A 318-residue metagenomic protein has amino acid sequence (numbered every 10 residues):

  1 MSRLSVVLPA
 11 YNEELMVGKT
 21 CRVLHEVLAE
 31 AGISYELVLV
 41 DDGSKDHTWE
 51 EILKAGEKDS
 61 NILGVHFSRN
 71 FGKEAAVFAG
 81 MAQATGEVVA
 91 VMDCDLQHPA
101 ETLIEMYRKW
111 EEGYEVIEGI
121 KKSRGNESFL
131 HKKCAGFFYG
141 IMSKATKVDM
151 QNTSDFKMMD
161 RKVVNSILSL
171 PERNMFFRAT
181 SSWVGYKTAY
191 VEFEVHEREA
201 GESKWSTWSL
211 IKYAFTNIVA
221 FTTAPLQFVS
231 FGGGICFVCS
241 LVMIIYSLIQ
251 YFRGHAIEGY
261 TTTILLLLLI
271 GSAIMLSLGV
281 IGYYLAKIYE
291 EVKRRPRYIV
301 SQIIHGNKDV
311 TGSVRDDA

Functional and structural regions predicted by a protein language model:
M1-S128, R315-D317: Structured catalytic core of nucleotide-sugar glycosyltransferases
P9, F67-R69, K157, S230 (+2 more regions): Short conserved micro-motifs on helix faces and helix-strand junctions that flank and scaffold key functional residues
P9, V27, A31, V40 (+5 more regions): Histidine kinase transmitter module recognition
K19, E26, E50, G136-Y139 (+2 more regions): Generic recognition of well-ordered alpha-helical segments within structured catalytic/regulatory domains
E26, E30, K54, K58 (+7 more regions): Conserved amphipathic alpha-helical interaction elements at protein-protein interfaces in regulatory, energy-coupling
L63-R69, K73-Q83, V88, A100-T180 (+1 more regions): Acceptor/aglycone-binding surface of glycosyltransferases and processive sugar-polymer synthases
F176-A318: Hydrophobic helical membrane-anchoring modules
